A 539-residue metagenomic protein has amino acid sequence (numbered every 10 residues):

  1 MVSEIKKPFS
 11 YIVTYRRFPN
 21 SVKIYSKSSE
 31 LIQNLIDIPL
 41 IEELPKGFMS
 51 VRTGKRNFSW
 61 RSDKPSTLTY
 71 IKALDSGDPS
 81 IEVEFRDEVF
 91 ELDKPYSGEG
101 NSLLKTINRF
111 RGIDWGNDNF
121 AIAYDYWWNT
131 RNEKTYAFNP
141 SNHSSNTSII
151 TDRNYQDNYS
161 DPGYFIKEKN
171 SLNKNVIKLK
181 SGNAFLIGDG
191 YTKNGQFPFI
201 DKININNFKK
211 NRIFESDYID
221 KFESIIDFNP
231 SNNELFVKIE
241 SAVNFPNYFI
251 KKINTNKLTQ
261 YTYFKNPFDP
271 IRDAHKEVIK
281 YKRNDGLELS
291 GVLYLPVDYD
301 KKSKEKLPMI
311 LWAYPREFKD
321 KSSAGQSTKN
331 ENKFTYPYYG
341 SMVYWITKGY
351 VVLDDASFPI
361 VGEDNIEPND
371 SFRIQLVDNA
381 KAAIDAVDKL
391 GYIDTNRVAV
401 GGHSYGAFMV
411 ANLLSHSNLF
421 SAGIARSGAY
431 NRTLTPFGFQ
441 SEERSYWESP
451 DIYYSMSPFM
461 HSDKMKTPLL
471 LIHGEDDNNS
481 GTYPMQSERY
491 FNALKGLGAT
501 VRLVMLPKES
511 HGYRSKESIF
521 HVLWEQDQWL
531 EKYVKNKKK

Functional and structural regions predicted by a protein language model:
M1-Y11, I32-I36, P65-S66, F110-W127 (+9 more regions): Non-catalytic accessory segments flanking enzyme active sites
E4-S66, I71-D87, T106, Y124-H143 (+6 more regions): A flexible loop/linker signature enriched in serine peptidases of the S9 family
I41-T69, Y159-L179, R272-D273, E277 (+3 more regions): Surface-exposed acidic, glycine/proline-enriched linker/cap segments that occur as 15-30-residue helix-coil
K94-K105, F208-S216: Blade-edge beta-strand/turn elements of extracellular beta-propeller and related beta-sheet repeat scaffolds
E99, F120, Y126-S145, I149 (+8 more regions): Alpha/beta-hydrolase-fold serine-hydrolase catalytic core, especially in secreted/extracellular enzymes
L295, K304-R316: Short beta-strand element of the alpha/beta-hydrolase
E317-K319, V352: Serine-hydrolase catalytic-loop signature spanning alpha/beta hydrolases and amidase-signature enzymes
Q326-K539: Active-site-proximal cap/loop segments of hydrolase catalytic domains
